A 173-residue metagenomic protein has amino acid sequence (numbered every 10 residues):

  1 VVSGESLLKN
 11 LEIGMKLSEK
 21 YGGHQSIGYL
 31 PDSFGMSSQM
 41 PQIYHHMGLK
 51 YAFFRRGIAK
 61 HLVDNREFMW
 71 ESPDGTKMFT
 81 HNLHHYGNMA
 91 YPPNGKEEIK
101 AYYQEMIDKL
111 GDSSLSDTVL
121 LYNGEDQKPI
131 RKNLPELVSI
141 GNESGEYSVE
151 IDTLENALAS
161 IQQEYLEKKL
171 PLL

Functional and structural regions predicted by a protein language model:
V1-L173: Catalytic-domain carbohydrate-binding cleft regions of carbohydrate-active enzymes
